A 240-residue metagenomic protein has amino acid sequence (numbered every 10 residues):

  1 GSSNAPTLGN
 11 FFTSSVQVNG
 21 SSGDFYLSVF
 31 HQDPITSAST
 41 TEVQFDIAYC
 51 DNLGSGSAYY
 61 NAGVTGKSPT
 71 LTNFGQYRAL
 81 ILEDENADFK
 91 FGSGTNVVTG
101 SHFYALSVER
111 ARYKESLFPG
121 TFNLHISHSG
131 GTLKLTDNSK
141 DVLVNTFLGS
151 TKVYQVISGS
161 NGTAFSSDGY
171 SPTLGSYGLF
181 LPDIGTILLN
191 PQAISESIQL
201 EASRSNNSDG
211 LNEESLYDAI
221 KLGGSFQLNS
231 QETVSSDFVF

Functional and structural regions predicted by a protein language model:
G1-F240: Long, position-biased, composition-driven segments near the start of the mature protein
